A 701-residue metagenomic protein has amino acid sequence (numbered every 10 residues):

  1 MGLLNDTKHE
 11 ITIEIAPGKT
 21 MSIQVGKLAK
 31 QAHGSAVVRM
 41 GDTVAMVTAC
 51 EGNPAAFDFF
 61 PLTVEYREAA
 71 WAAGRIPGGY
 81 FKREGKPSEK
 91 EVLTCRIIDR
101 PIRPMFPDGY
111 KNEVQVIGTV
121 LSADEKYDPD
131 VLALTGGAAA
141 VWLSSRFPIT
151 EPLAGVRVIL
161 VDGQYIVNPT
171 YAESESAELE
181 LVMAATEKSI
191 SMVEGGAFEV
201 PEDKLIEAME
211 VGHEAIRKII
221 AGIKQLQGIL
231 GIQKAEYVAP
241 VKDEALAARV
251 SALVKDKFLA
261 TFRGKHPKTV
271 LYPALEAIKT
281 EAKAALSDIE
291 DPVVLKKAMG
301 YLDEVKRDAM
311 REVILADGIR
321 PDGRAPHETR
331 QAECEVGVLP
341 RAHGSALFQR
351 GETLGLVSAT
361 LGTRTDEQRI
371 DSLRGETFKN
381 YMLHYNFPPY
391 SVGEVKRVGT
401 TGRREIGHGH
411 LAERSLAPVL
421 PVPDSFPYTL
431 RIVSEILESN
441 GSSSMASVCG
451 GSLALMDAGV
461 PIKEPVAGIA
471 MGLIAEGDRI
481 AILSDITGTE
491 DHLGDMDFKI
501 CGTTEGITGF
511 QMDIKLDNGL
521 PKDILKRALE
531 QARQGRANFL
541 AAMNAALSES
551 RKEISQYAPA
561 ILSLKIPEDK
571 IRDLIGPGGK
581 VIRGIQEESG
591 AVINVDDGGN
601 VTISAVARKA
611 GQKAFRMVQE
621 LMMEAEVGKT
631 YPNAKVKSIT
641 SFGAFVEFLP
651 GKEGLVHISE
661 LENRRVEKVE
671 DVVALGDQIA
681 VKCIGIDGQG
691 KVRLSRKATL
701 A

Functional and structural regions predicted by a protein language model:
G2-E51, A56, V238-G375, P559-D573 (+2 more regions): Extended amphipathic alpha-helical scaffolds
G2-V238: Long, basic N-terminal domains or extensions that often function in RNA/ssDNA interaction or organelle/cellular
A32-Q115, V120-Y127, E194, V338 (+3 more regions): Glycine-rich, flexible beta-strand/loop modules in the N-terminal catalytic cores of phosphate-handling
G34-V37, V44, Y127-F147, V336-A359 (+2 more regions): Conserved phosphate/anionic-ligand binding catalytic regions in large, soluble enzymes, centered on
D108-V114, P148-T150, I219-Y237, T269 (+6 more regions): Flexible, glycine/charged-enriched surface loops at secondary-structure junctions
R146-R263, L455-K552: Mobile "lid/hinge" segments at catalytic clefts and subdomain interfaces of large enzymes
Q233, Y237-E244, N538-L564, Q612-N633: Long, charged amphipathic helices and adjacent flexible linkers at domain junctions
P559, E568-A701: Single-stranded RNA-binding regions, centering on S1/OB-family and related RNA-binding modules
